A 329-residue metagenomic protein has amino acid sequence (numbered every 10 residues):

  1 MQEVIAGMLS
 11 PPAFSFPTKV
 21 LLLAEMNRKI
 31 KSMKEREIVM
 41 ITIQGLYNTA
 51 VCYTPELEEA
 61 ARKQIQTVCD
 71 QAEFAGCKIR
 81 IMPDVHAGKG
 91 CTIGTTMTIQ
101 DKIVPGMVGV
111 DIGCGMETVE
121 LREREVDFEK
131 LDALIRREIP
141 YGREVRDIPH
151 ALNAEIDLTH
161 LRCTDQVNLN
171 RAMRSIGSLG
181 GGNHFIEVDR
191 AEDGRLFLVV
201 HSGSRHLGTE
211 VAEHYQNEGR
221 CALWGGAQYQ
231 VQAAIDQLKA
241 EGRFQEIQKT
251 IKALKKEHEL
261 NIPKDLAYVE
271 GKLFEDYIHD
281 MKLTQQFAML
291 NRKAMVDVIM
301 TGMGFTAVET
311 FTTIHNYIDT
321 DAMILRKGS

Functional and structural regions predicted by a protein language model:
M1-I5, A13: Targeting/processing segments of secretory and organellar proteins
P17-K31: Short, positively charged and aromatic/hydrophobic N-terminal segments
I38-T67, F74-I81, A87-I93, K102-P105 (+3 more regions): Domain-length cofactor-binding catalytic modules of enzymes
T96-M97: Glycine-rich phosphate/pyrophosphate-binding loop regions near the starts of catalytic domains
P105-H160: A generic, well-ordered mixed alpha/beta core segment in the N-terminal half of proteins
